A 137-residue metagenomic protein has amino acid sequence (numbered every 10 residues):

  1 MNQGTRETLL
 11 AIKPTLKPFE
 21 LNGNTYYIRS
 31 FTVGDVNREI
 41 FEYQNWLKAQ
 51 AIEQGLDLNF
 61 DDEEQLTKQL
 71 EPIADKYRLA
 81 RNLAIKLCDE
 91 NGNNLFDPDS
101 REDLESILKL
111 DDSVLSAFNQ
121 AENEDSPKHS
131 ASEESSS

Functional and structural regions predicted by a protein language model:
M1-E7: Short, intrinsically disordered N-terminal pre-domain segments
Q3, K13-P14, N24-S137: Short, surface-exposed, charged amphipathic helix/loop patches that serve as local interaction elements
T8-I12: Short alpha-helical interface segments
